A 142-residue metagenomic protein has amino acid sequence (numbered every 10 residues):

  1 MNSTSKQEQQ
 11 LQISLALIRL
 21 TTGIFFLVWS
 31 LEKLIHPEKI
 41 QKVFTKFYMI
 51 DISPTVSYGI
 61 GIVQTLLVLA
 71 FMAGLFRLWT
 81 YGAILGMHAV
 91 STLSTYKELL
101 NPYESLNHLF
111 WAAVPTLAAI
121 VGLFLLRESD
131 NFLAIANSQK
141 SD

Functional and structural regions predicted by a protein language model:
M1-I35, P54-I62, L66, M72-D142: Extended, low-polarity transmembrane helix blocks
E38-I50, L78: Short juxtamembrane and helix-loop transition motifs at transmembrane-helix boundaries in membrane proteins
